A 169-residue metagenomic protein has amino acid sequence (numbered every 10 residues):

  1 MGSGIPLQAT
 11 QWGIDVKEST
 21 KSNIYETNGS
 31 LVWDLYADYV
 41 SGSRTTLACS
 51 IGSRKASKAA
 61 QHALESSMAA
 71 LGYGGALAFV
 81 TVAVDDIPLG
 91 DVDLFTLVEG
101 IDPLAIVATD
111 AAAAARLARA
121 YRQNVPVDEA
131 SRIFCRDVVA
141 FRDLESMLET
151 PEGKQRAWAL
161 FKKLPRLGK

Functional and structural regions predicted by a protein language model:
M1-K169: A polyanion-binding, active-site-adjacent surface
